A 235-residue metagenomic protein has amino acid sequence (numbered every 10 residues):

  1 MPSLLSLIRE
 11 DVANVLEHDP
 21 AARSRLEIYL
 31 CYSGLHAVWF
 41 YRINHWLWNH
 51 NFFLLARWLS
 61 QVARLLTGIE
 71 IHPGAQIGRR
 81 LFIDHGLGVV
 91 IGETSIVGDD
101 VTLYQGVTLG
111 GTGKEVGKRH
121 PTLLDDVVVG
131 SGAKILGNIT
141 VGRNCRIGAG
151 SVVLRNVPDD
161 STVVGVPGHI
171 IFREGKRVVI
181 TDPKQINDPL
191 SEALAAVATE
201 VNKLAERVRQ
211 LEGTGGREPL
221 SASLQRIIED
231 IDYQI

Functional and structural regions predicted by a protein language model:
M1-V62, V178-I235: Terminal amphipathic alpha-helical/low-complexity segments used for targeting or macromolecular assembly
R64-I171: Structural signal for interior beta-strand "rungs" in well-ordered beta-sheet cores of soluble enzyme domains
H169, R173-I180: A structural signal for small-residue-enriched, beta-sheet-centric alpha/beta enzyme cores and oligomeric scaffold folds
